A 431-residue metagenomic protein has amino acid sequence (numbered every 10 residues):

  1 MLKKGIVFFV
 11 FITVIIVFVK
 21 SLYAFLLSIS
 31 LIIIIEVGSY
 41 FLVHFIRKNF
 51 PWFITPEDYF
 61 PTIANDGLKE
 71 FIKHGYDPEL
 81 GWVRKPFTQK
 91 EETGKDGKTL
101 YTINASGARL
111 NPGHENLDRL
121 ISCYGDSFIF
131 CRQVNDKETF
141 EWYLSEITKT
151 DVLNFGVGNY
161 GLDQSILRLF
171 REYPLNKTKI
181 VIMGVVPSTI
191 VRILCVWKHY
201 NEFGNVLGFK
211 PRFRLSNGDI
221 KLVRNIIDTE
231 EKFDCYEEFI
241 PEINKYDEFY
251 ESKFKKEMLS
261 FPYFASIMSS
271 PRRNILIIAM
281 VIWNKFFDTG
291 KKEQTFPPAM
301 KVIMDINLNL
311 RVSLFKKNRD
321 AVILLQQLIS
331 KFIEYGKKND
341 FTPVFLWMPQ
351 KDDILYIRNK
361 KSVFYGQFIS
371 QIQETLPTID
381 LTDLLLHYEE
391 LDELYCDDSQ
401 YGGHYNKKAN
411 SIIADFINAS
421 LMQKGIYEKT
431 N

Functional and structural regions predicted by a protein language model:
M1-L120, N176-K177, R192-C195, H199-K253 (+2 more regions): N-terminal secretory targeting modules
R47-T150, L259, Y263-S270, I277-V281 (+4 more regions): Membrane/wall-proximal cationic-aromatic binding patches
D126, S165, V181, G336 (+3 more regions): Generic structural signal for small/hydrophobic residues in well-ordered secondary structure, especially within
F130-L215, L222-N225: Conserved SGNH/GDSL esterase-like catalytic core that processes O-acyl groups on lipids and polysaccharides
G156-G158, L310-I323, D398-Y405: The substrate-binding groove and active-site-proximal loops of carbohydrate-active enzymes, especially glycoside
L162, I166, V322, Q326 (+1 more regions): Short, amphipathic alpha-helical "lid/cap" segments that border enzyme active or binding sites
V186-I369, L381-E389: Serine-dependent acyl-ester chemistry module
D352-N431: Catalytic His-Asp segment of secreted/periplasmic serine-dependent ester chemistry enzymes
